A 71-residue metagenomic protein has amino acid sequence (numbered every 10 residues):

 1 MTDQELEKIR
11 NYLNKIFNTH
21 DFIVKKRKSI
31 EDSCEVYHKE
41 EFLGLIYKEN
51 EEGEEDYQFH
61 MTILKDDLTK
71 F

Functional and structural regions predicted by a protein language model:
M1-F71: Terminal leader/tail segments of proteins
